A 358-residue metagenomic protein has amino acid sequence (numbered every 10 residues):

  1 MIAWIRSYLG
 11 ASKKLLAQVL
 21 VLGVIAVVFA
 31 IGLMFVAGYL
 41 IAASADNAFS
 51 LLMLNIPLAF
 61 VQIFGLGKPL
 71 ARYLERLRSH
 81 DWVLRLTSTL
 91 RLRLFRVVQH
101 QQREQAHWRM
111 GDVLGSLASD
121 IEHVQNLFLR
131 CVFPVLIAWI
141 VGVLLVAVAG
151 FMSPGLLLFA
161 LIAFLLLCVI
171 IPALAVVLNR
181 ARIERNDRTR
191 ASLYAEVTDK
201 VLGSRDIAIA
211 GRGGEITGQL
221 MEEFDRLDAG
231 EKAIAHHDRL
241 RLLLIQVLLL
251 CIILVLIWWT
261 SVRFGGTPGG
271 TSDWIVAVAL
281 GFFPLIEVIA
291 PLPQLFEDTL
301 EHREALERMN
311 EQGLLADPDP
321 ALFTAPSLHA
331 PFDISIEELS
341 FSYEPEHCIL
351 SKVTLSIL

Functional and structural regions predicted by a protein language model:
M1-A30, E75, S79, H123 (+4 more regions): Membrane-integrated ABC transporters
R6-K14, R103, S119-F128, V132 (+3 more regions): An intracellular "coupling" helix at the cytosolic face of ABC transporter transmembrane type-1 domains
G10-A30, A45-T87, S272-L280: Transmembrane-helix motif of ABC transporter permease domains
V21-A42, V61, G67, P134-V176 (+2 more regions): A hydrophobic transmembrane-helix motif
A59, I63-W82, F133, I137 (+2 more regions): Alpha-helical transmembrane segments of multi-pass membrane proteins
L74-L84, L92-G115, I121, E196-Q219 (+1 more regions): Short intracellular "coupling" helices and adjacent cytoplasmic loop segments at the cytosolic face of multi-pass
A208-R212, L285-L314, A321-L322: Cytosolic ends of transmembrane helices, especially the final helix of ABC transmembrane type-1 domains
G313-L358: Primarily ABC-family ATPase nucleotide-binding module
